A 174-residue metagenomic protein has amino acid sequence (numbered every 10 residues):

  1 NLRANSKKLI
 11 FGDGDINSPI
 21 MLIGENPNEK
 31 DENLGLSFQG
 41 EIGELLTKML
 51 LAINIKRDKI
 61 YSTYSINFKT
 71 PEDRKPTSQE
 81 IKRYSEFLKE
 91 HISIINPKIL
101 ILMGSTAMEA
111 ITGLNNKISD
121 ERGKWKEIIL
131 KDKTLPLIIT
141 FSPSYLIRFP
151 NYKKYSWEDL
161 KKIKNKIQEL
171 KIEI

Functional and structural regions predicted by a protein language model:
N1-I174: A polyanion-binding, active-site-adjacent surface
